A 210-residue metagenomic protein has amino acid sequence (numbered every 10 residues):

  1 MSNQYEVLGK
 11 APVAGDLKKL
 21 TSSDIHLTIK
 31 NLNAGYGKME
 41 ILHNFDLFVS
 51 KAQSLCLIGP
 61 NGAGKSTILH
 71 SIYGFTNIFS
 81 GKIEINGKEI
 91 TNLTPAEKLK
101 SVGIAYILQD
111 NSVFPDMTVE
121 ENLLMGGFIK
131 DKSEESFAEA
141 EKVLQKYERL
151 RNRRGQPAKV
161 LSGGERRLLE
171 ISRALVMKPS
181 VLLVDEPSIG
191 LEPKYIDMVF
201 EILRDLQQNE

Functional and structural regions predicted by a protein language model:
L27, L42-N44: Conserved structural motif at the start of ABC-family nucleotide-binding domains
G37, L55, M117-A138, K146-E148: ABC-type ATPase nucleotide-binding domains, specifically the catalytic core motifs of the NBD
I58-P60: The feature captures the beta-strand-to-loop junction immediately N-terminal to the Walker
Y73: Helix-to-loop junction immediately C-terminal to a conserved catalytic motif
N77, E89-A105, D110, S133-E134 (+1 more regions): ABC ATPase NBD coupling module
G81-I90, K100-S101, E135-A140, Q145: Conserved ABC transporter NBD signature motif
P157-L161: Conserved ABC ATPase signature
A174-L175: ABC ATPase C-loop
